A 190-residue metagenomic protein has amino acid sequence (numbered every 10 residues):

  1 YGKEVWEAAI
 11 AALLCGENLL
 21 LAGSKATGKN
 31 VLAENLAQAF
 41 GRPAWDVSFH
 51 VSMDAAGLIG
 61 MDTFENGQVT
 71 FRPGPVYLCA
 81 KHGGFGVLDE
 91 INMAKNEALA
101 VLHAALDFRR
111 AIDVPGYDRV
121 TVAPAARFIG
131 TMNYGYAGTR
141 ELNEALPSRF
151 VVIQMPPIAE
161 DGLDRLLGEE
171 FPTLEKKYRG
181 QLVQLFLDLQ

Functional and structural regions predicted by a protein language model:
Y1-Q184: AAA+ P-loop NTPase catalytic core and its hallmark functional loops
L185-Q190: Short, intrinsically disordered, charge-balanced linker/junction segments flanking boundaries in proteins
